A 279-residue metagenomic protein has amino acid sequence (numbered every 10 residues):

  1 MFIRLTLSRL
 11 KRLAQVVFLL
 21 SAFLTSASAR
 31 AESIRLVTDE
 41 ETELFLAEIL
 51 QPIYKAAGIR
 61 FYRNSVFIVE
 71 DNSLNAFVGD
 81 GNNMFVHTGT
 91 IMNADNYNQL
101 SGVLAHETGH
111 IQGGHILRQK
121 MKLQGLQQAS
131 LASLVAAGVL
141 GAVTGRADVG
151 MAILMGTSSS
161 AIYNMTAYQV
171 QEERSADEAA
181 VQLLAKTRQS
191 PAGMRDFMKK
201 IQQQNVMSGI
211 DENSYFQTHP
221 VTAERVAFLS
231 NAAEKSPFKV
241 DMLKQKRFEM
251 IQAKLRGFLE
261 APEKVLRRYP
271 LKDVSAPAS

Functional and structural regions predicted by a protein language model:
M1-D95, A161-I162, Q204-M207, E263-L271 (+1 more regions): Hydrophobic or amphipathic, alpha-helical segments that drive membrane association/targeting
T38, L44, V66, N164 (+1 more regions): Extracytoplasmic and endomembrane cell-envelope/extracellular-matrix remodeling and assembly machinery
Y62-S65, K120-Q124, V149-A152, R188-M198: Acidic/histidine metal-binding catalytic segments
N75-F77, I111, G141-G145, Q203-I210: Secretory-pathway/luminal and periplasmic proteins that interact with or process carbohydrate-rich
V86, G102-H110, G114-H115, A176: Active-site recognition of the HExxH zinc-binding catalytic motif
M92, G113-L117, F228, A232-S236: Scaffold/interface architecture of coatomer-like assemblies
T108-G125, V143: Catalytic Zn2+-binding segment of zinc metalloproteases
Q128-V143, A152-N164: Membrane-active amphipathic alpha-helices enriched in small hydrophobic residues
